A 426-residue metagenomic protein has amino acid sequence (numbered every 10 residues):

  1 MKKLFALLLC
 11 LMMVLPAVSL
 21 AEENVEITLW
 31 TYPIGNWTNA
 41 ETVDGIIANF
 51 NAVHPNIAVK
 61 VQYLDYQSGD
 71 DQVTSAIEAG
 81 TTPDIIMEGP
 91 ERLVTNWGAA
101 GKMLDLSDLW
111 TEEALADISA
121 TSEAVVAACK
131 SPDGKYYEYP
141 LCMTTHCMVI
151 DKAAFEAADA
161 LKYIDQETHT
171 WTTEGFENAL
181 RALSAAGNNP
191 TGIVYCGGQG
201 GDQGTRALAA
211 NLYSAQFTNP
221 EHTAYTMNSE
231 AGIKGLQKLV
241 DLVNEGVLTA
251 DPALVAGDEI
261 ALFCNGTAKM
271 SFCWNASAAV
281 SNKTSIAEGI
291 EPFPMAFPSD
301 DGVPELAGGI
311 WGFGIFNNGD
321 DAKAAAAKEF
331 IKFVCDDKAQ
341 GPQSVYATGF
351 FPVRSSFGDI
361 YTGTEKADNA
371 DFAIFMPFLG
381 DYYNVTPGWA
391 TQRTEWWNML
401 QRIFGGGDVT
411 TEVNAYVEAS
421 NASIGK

Functional and structural regions predicted by a protein language model:
I27-D44, L64, T144, N384-G388: Extracytoplasmic "Venus flytrap"
N36-A58, W396: Short, polar/charged alpha-helical segment
N49, V53-T121, K135-E138, A157-Y163 (+4 more regions): Extracytoplasmic "Venus flytrap"/periplasmic binding protein-like
A52, W110-A120, A127-G201, A215-P252 (+3 more regions): Helix-loop-helix "hinge/cap" segment bordering the ligand-binding cleft or interdomain interface
A52-V53, A58, A79, N244-E245 (+2 more regions): Extracytoplasmic/periplasmic substrate-recognition and gating elements
G89-C147, A209-L212, G289-P298, Y361-M376: Hinge/lid segment of periplasmic solute-binding proteins
T95, A179-A182, N228-A287, E329-F333 (+1 more regions): Ligand-binding pocket segment of bilobal, Venus flytrap-like solute-binding proteins
V353, G358-T362, M376-K426: Conserved C-terminal helix/tail region of periplasmic/extracytoplasmic solute-binding proteins
